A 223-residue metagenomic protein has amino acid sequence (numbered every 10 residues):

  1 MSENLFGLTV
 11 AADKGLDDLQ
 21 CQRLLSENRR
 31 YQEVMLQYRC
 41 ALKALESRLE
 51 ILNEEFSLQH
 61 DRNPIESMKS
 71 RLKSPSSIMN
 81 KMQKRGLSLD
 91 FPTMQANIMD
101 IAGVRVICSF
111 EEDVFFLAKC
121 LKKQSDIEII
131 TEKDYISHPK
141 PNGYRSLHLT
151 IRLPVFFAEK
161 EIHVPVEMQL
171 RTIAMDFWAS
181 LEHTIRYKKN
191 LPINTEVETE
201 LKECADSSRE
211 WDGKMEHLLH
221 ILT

Functional and structural regions predicted by a protein language model:
S2-L42, E46-E55, V166-T223: An acidic, glycine-/histidine-flanked metal-binding catalytic module
K14, E33-Q37, P64-M68, M94-Q95 (+1 more regions): Glycine-rich, low-complexity intrinsically disordered segments
V34, Y38, L42, P75 (+2 more regions): Generic alpha-helical secondary structure
A41, I98-D100, G143: Solvent-exposed loop and beta-edge segments used for protein-protein assembly and interaction
L42, E46, E50, M79 (+1 more regions): Generic solvent-exposed, charged/amphipathic alpha-helical segments that serve as macromolecular interface scaffolds
E55, H60-I101: A glycine-rich, hydrophobic loop/mini-helix early in the fold
Q95, C108-M215: Long beta-strand-rich cores associated with HINT superfamily self-processing modules
I101-I107: Terminal, regulation- and interaction-focused segments at domain boundaries
